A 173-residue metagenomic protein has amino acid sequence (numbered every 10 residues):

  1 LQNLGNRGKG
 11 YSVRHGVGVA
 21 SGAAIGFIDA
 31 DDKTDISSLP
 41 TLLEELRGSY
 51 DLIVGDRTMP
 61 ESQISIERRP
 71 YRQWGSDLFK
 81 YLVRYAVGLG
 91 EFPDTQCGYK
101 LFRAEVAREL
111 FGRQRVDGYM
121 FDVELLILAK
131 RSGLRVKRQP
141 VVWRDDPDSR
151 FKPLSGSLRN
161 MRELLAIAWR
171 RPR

Functional and structural regions predicted by a protein language model:
L1: Acidic donor-binding segment of Leloir-type glycosyltransferases
L4-V19, A24, S37-Y119, D146-S155 (+1 more regions): Acceptor/aglycone-binding surface of glycosyltransferases and processive sugar-polymer synthases
A23-K33: Short beta-strand-to-loop acidic/aromatic patch adjacent to the donor-nucleotide binding site
I28, D56, V142: Conserved residues at the C-terminal ends of beta-strands
G90, R115-D117, L126-R144: Catalytic donor-sugar/metal-binding loop of nucleotide-sugar-dependent glycosyltransferases
V123: DNA-recognition element of transcription regulators
E163-R173: C-terminal, non-catalytic tails of nucleotide-sugar-dependent glycosyltransferases
